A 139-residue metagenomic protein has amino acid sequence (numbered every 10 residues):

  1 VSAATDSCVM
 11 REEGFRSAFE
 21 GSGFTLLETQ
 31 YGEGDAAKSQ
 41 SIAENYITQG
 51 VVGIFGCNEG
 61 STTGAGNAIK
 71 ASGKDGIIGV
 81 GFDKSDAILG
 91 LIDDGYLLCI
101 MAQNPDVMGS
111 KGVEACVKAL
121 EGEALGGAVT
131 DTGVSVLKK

Functional and structural regions predicted by a protein language model:
V1-K139: A residue-level marker of the well-folded mature domains of exported/periplasmic proteins
